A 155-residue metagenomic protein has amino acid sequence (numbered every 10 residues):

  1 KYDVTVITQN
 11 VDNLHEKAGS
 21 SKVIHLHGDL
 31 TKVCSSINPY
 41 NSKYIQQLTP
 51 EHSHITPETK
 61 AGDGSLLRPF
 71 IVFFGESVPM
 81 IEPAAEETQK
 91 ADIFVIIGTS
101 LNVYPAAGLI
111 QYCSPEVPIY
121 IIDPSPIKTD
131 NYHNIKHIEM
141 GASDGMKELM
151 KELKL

Functional and structural regions predicted by a protein language model:
K1-L155: Conserved catalytic alpha/beta core of Sir2/sirtuin-type deacylases, generalized to analogous enzyme cores that bind
